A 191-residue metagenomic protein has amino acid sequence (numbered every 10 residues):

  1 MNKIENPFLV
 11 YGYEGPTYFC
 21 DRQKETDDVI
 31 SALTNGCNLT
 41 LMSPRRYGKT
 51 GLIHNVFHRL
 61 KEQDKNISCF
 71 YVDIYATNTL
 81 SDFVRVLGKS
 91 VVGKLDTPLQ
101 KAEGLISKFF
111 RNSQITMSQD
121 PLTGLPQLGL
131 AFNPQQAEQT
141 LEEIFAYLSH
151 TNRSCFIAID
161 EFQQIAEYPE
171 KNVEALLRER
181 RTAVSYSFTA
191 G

Functional and structural regions predicted by a protein language model:
M1-L39, P44: A short, basic N-terminal segment
D21, Y71-V72, T189-A190: Small/polar loops that bind or transfer phosphate-bearing groups
K24-D28, T140-E143, L176: Well-ordered alpha-helical segments embedded in enzymatic catalytic cores
N38-L39, N66, Y186-S187: A general structural signal for well-ordered secondary-structure junctions
P44-Y47, G51-I157, I165, K171: P-loop NTPase nucleotide-binding core
S149-F156, Q164-P169, L176-G191: Sensor-1/coupling segment of RecA-like P-loop NTPase cores
D160: Walker B catalytic carboxylates
